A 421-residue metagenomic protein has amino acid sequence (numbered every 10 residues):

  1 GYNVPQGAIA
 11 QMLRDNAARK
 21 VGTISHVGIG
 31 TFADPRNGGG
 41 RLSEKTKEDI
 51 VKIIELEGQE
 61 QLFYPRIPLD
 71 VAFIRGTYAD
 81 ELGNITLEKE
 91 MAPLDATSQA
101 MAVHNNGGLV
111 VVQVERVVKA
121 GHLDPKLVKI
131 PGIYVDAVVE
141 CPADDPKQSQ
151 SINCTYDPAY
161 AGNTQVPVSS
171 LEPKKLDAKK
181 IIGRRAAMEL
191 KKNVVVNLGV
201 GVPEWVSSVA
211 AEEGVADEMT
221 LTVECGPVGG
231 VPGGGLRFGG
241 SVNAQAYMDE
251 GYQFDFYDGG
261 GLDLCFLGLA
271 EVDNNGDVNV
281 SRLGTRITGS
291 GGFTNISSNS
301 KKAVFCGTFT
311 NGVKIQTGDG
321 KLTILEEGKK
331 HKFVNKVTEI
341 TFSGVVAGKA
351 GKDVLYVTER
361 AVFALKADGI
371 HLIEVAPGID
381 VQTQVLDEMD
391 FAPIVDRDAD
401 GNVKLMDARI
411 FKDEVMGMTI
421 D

Functional and structural regions predicted by a protein language model:
G1-P167, G234-G417: Conserved phosphate- and dinucleotide-binding cores of soluble alpha/beta proteins, encompassing both enzyme active
G1-Q11, T164-A246: N-terminal active-site beta-alpha-beta segment that forms phosphate/nucleotide-binding and substrate-recognition loops
I420-D421: Short, low-order "capping/linker" segments at domain edges
